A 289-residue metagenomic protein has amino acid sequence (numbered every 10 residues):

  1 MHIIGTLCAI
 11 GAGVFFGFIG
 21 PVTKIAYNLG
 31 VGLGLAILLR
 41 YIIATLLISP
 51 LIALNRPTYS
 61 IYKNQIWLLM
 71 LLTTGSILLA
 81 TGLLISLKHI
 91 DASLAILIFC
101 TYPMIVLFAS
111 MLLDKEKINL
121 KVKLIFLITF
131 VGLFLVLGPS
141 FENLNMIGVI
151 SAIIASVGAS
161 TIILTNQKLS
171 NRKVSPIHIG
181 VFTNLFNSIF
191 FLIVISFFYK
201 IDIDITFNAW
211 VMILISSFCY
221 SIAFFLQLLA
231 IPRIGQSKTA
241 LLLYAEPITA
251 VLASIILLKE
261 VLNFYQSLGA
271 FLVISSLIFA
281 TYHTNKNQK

Functional and structural regions predicted by a protein language model:
M1-L35, L39, G82, F141-K168: Glycine-/small-residue-enriched transmembrane alpha-helix faces in small-molecule transporters and effluxers
I3-C8, G34-P50, W67, I125-I128 (+2 more regions): Hydrophobic alpha-helical transmembrane segments of multi-pass integral membrane proteins, especially transporters
G17, P21, T73, I77-T81 (+7 more regions): Hydrophobic/small/kink-forming positions within alpha-helical transmembrane segments of polytopic membrane proteins
G20, S49-L94, F99, L135 (+1 more regions): Specific transmembrane alpha-helical segments of multi-pass solute transporters/efflux pumps, especially DMT/EamA
A26, A36, R40, S86 (+8 more regions): Hydrophobic/aromatic residues within transmembrane alpha-helices of multi-pass small-molecule transporters
L39, A95-T101, N166-F186, Y220-I256: Helix-helix packing/entry segments at the starts of transmembrane helices
L47, I52, L83, Y102-L124 (+1 more regions): C-terminal transmembrane-helix exit sites in multi-pass transporters
I48, K121-G138, F191, Y244 (+1 more regions): Hydrophobic transmembrane alpha-helices of multi-pass small-molecule transport proteins
